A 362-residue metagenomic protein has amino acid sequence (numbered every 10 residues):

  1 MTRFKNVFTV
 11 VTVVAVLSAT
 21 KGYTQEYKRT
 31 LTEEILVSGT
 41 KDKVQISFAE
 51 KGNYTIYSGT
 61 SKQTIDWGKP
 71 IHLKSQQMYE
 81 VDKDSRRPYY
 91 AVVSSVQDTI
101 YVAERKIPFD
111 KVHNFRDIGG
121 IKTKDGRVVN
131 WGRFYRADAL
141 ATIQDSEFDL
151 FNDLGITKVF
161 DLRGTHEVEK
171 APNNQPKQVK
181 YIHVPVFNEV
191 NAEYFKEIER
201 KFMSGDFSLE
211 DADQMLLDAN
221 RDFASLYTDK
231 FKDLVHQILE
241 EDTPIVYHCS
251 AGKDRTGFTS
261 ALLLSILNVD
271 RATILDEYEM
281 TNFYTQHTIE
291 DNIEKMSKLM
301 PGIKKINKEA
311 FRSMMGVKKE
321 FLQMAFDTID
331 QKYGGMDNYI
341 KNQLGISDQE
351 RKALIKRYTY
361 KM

Functional and structural regions predicted by a protein language model:
M1-E26: Bacterial Sec-dependent N-terminal signal peptides
V11, T259-A261: A periodicity- and composition-biased signal for non-globular, repetitive helical segments
Q25-I245, A261-M362: Cys-dependent protein tyrosine phosphatase-like superfamily
H248: Catalytic nucleophile loop of clan PA
A251, R255-T256: Ser/Thr-glycine-rich phosphate-binding loops at phosphate-binding pockets of nucleotides, nucleotide cofactors
